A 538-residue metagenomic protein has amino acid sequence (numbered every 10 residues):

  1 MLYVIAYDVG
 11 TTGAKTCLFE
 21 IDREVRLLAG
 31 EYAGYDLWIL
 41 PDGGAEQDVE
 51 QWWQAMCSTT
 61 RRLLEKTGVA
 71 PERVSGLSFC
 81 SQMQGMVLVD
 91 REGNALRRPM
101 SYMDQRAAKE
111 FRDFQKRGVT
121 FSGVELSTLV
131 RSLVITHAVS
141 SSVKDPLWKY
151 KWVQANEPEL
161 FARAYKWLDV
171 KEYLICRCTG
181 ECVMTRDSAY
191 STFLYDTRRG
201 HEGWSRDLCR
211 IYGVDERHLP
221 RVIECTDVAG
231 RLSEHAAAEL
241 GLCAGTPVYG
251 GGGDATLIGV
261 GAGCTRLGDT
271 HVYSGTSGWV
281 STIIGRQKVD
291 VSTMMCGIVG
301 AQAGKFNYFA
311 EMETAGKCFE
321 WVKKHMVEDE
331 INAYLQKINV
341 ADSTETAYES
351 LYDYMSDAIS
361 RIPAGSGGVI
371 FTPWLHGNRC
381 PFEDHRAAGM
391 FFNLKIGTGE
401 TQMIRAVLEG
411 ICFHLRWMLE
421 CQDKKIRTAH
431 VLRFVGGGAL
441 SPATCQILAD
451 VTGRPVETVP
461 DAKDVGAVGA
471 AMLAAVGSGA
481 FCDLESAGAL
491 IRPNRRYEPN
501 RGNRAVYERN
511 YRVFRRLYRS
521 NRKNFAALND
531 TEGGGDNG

Functional and structural regions predicted by a protein language model:
M1-Y32, W38-I39, S58, S75-R117 (+2 more regions): Glycine/Thr-rich phosphate-binding loops that ligate phosphate moieties of nucleotide and other phosphorylated ligands
I39-G43, S58-T346: Glycine-rich phosphate-binding/catalytic subdomain of phosphoryl-transfer and nucleotide/sugar-phosphate-processing
E50-W52, T59: Nucleotide-sugar donor-binding/catalytic module of glycosyltransferases that assemble extracellular/cell-envelope
